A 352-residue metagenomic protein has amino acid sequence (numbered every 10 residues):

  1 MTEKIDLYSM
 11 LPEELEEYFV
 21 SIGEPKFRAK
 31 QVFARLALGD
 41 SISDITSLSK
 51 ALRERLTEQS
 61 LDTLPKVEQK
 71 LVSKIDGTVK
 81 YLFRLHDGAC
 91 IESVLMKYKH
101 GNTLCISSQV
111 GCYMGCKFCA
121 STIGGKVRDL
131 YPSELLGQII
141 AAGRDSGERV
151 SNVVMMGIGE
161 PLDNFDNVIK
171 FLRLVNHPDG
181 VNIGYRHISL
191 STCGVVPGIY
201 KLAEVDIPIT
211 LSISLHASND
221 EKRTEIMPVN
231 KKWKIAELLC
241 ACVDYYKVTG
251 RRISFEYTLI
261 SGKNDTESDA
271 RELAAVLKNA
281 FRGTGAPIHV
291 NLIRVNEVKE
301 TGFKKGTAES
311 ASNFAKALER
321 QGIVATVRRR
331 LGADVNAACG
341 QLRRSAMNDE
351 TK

Functional and structural regions predicted by a protein language model:
M1-I91, V243-R251, L259-K352: Auxiliary Fe-S-binding modules of radical SAM enzymes
V79, I91, N102-I106, M114 (+1 more regions): Generic beta-strand structural signal
L95-M96, N167: Residue-level structural signal for beta-strand termini and adjacent loop
K97-E134: Canonical Radical SAM [4Fe-4S] cluster-binding loop centered on the CxxxCxxC motif and its immediate flanking residues
S108-V110, A120, I139, V154-G157 (+1 more regions): Short, structured patches in soluble enzyme cores that scaffold and shape functional sites
I123-N152: Conserved alpha-helical substructure of the radical SAM core
G143-N152, G157-Q321: Conserved AdoMet/S-adenosylmethionine-binding subsite of the radical SAM
